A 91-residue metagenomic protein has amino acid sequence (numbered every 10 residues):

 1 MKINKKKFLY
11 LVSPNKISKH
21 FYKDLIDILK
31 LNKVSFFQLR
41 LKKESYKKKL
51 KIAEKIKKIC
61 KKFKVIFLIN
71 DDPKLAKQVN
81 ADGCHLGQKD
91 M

Functional and structural regions predicted by a protein language model:
M1-M91: Conserved N-terminal beta1-alpha1 strand-loop-helix module at the mouth
